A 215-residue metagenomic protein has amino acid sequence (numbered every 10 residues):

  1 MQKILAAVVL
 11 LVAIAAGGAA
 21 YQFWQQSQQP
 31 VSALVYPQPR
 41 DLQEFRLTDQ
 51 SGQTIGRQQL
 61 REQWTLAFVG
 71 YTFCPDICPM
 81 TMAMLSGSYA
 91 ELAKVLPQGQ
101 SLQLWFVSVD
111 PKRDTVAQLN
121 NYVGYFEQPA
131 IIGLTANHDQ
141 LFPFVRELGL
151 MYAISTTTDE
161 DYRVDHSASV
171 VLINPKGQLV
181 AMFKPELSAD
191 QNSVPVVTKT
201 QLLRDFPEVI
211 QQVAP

Functional and structural regions predicted by a protein language model:
M1-E44, T48, Q212-P215: N-terminal targeting signals for export/organelle localization
R40-L42, L60-W64, G99-L104, D114 (+1 more regions): Extracytoplasmic
E44-T65: A short beta-strand-turn-helix
Q58-T81, L85: Short active-site neighborhood of thiol/selenol oxidoreductases, capturing the structured segment around
M82-F106, G124: Conserved helix-turn-beta segment immediately C-terminal to the redox Cys motif in thioredoxin-like folds
Q98-D114, A130-D139: Thiol-based oxidoreductase modules, predominantly thioredoxin-like and allied folds used for disulfide exchange
N120-S167: Short, internal strand/loop/helix patches that form the active-site neighborhood or redox-interaction surface
D159-P215: Thiol-/selenol-based redox modules, centered on thioredoxin-like and closely related oxidoreductase domains
